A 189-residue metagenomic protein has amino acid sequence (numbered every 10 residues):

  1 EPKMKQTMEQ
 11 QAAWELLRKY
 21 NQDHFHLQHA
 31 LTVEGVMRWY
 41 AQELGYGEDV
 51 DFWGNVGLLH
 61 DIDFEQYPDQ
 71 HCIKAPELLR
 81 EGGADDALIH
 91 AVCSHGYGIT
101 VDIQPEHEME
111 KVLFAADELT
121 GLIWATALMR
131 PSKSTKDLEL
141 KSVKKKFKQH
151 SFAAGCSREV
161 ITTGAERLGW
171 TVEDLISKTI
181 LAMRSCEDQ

Functional and structural regions predicted by a protein language model:
M4-Y67: Acidic/His-rich, divalent-metal-binding segments that scaffold phosphate/diphosphate chemistry
T7-Q11, L27-L31, D69, E106 (+3 more regions): Electropositive phosphate-/nucleotide-binding environments in soluble metabolic enzymes
Y46-H150: Divalent metal-dependent catalytic cores for phosphoryl transfer on phosphate-bearing substrates
T135-S177: Divalent-cation-assisted or electrostatically stabilized phosphate/pyrophosphate-binding catalytic cores
I176-Q189: Long, highly charged low-complexity segments enriched in Glu/Asp and Lys/Arg with interspersed Ser/Thr
